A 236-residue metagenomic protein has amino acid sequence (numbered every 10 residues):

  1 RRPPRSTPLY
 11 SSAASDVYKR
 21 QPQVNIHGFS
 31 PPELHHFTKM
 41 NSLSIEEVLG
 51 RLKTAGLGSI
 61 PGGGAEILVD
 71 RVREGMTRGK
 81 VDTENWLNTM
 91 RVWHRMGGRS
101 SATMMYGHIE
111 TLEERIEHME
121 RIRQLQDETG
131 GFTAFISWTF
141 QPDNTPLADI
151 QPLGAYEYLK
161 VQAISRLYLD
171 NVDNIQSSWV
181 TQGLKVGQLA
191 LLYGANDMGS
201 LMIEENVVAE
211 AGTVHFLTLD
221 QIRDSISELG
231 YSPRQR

Functional and structural regions predicted by a protein language model:
R2-A14, Y18: Single conserved hydrophobic/aromatic residue that forms the stacking wall/gate of nucleotide- or nucleobase-binding
S12-S15, L49, L87-M90, M119-R123 (+4 more regions): Generic structural signal for well-ordered alpha-helices, preferentially at hydrophobic/aromatic core positions
R20-Q21, Q126-R236: Auxiliary Fe-S-binding modules of radical SAM enzymes
N25-F29, L49-L68, M96, T129-F140 (+1 more regions): Non-cysteine beta-strand/loop elements that form the S-adenosyl-L-methionine
H27-F37, L68-D70, T77-R78, T89-E114 (+2 more regions): Conserved strand-turn element in the central/C-terminal portion of the radical SAM core barrel that lines
M40-E47, T77-N85, E110-E117, I150-E157 (+1 more regions): Alpha-helix N-cap and loop-to-helix initiation/capping positions
S44-V48, I109-R123, Q182-Y193: Catalytic cores of alpha/beta
I60-G63, W93, I122, S165 (+1 more regions): Conserved, mostly hydrophobic/aromatic
